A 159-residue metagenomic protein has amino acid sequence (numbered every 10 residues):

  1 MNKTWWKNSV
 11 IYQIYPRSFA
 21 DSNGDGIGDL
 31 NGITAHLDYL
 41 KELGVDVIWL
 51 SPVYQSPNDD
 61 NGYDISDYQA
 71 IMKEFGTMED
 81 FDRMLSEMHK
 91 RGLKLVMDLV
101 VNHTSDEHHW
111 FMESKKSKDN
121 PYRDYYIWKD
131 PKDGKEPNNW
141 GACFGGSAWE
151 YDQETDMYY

Functional and structural regions predicted by a protein language model:
M1-Y159: Acidic/aromatic-lined carbohydrate-recognition and catalytic surfaces of CAZymes acting on diverse glycans
